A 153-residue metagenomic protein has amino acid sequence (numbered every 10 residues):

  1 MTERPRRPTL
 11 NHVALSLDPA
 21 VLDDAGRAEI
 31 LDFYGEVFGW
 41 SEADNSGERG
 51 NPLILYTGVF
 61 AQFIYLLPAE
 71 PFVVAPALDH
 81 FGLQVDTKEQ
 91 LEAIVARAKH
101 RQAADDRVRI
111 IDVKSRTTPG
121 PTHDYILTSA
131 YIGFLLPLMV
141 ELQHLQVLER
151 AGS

Functional and structural regions predicted by a protein language model:
M1-D23, F60-P71: Short, charged N-terminal helix-start/capping segments
M1-H12, R101-S153: Vicinal oxygen chelate
L10-V21, I30, G35-F38, A96-A104 (+1 more regions): Short regulatory "switch" loops immediately downstream of catalytic or recognition motifs within protein catalytic
N11-D23, V73-Q102, T128-G133: Vicinal oxygen chelate
L15-F63: Core segments of cupin and vicinal oxygen chelate
P19-V21, A61, E89, L138 (+1 more regions): Residues that cap or initiate secondary-structure elements
G39-A43, E70, R116-G120: Intrinsically disordered, low-complexity segments enriched in polar/charged residues with Gly/Pro, especially when
A43, R49-L91: A short, hydrophobic/aromatic-rich structural module that often spans a beta strand with its adjoining loop
